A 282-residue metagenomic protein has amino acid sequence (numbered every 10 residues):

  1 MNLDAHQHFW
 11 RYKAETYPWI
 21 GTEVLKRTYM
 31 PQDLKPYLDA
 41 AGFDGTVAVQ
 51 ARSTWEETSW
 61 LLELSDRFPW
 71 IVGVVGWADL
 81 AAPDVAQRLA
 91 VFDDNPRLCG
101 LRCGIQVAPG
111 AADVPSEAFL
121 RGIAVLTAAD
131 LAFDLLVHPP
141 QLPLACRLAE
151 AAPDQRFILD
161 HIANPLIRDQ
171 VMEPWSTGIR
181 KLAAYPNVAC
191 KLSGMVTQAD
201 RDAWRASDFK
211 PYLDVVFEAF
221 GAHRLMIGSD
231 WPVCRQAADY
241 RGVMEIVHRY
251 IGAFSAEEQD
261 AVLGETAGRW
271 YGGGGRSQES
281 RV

Functional and structural regions predicted by a protein language model:
M1-D66: An N-terminally biased module of ancient metal coordination in phosphate/nucleic-acid-related enzymes
M1-L3, L25-G45, D214-V215, A219-M226 (+1 more regions): Mid-to-C-terminal alpha-helical segments outside catalytic/metal-binding sites
N2-F9, D39, A81, E117 (+5 more regions): A generic "structured core" feature
H6, T46, L61, V74 (+8 more regions): Conserved, mostly hydrophobic/aromatic
H8, R52, Q106, A163 (+2 more regions): Catalytic metal-binding/acid-base residues of hydrolase active sites
T54-P140, R147-A149, K191-M195, D202-A203: Active-site gating/metal-coordination segments in enzymes
E56-V72, P153-L159, F209-E218, Y240-Y250: Short, electropositive alpha-helical surface patch
D113-M226: Catalytic pocket-lining loop regions of alpha/beta-barrel enzymes, especially the amidohydrolase/enolase/GH5 lineages
